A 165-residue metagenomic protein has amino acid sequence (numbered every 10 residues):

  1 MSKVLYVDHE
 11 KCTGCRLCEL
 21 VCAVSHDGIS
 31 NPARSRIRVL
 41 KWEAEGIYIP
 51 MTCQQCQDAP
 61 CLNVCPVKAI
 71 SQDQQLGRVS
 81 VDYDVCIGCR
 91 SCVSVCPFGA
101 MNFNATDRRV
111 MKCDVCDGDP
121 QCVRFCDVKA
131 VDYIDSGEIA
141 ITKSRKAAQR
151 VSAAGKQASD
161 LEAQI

Functional and structural regions predicted by a protein language model:
S2, R34-S35, L40-V64, Y83-I165: Flanking helices and flexible, charged tails adjoining ferredoxin-like Fe-S electron-transfer domains in multi-subunit
V4-H9: Local sequence-structure signature of Cys/Sec-based thiol-disulfide redox active-site neighborhoods
T13: Conserved donor NDP-sugar-binding/catalytic core segment of glycosyltransferases
R16-V24, S30, S35-W42: A positional/architectural concept
C56-R78: Ordered, amphipathic secondary-structure segments that act as subunit-interaction surfaces in large macromolecular
